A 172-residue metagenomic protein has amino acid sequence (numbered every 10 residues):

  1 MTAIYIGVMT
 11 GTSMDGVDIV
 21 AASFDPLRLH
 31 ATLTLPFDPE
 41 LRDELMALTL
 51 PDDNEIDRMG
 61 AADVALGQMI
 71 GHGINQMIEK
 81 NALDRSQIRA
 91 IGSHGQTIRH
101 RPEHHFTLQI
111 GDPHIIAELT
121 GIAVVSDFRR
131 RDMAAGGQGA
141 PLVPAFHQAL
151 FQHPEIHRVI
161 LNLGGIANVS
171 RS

Functional and structural regions predicted by a protein language model:
M1-S172: Short acidic/glycine-rich loops and adjacent helix/strand connectors that line catalytic pockets where negatively
